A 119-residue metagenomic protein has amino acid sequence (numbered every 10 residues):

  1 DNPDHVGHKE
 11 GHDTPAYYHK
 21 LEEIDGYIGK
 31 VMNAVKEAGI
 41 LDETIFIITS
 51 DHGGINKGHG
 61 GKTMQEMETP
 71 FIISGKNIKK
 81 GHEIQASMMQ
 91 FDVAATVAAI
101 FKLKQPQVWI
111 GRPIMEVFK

Functional and structural regions predicted by a protein language model:
D1, V6-K9, G61-P70: Short, flexible, mixed-charge acidic loops at enzyme active sites
D1-D4, H52-I55, N77-K79: Solvent-exposed loop/turn segments at secondary-structure junctions within structured extracellular/periplasmic domains
D1-E23, K30: Active-site His/acidic residue clusters
T14-Y17, L21-I24, M64, A86-Q90 (+1 more regions): Solvent-exposed, acidic/flexible segments
K20-T63, V97: Metal-dependent active-site segment of extracytoplasmic phospho-/sulfohydrolases and closely related
G29, G53-G54, G75, K102 (+1 more regions): Glycine-centered flexibility sites
M32, E37, E43, M88 (+2 more regions): Secreted, luminal/periplasmic, and some membrane-associated catalytic domains that remodel anionic oxygen-ester
K62-K104, M115: Substrate-binding rim/cap in mid-to-C-terminal beta-strand-loop elements of soluble/periplasmic
